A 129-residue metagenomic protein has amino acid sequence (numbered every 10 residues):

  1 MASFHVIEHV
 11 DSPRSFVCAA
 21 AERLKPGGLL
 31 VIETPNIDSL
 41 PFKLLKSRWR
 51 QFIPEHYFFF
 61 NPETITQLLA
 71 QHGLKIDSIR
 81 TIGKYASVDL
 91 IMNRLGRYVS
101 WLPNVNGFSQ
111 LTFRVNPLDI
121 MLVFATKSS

Functional and structural regions predicted by a protein language model:
M1-L44, F59-L74, D119-K127: Conserved SAM-binding loop
G27-L30, S47-R50, L111: Homeobox/homeodomain signature
L45-I53, M92-V99: Short glycine/proline- and charge-enriched loop/turn segments that cap or connect secondary-structure elements
H56: Conserved glycine-rich, hydrophobic/aromatic-active-site segments that form phosphate/pyrophosphate or metal-binding
S78-S129: A C-terminal cap/extension of S-adenosyl-L-methionine-dependent methyltransferases that defines the acceptor-substrate
